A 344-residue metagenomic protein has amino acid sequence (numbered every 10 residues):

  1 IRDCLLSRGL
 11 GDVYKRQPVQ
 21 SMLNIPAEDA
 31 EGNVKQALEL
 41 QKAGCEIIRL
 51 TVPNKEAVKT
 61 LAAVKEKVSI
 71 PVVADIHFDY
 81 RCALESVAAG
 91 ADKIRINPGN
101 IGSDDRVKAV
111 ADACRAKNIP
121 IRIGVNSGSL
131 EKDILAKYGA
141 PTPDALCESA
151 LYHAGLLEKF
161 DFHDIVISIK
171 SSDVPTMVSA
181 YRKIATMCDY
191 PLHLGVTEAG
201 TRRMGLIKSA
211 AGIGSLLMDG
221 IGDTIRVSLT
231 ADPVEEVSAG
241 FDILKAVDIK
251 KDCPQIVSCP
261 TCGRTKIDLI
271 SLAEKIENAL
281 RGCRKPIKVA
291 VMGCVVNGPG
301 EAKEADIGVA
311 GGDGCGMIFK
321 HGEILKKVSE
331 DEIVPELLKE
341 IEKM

Functional and structural regions predicted by a protein language model:
I1-L10, Y14: Single conserved hydrophobic/aromatic residue that forms the stacking wall/gate of nucleotide- or nucleobase-binding
R16-G32, T51, I70-F78, I134-C147 (+1 more regions): Active-site mouth loops of central-metabolism enzymes
V19, D75, I123, I167 (+5 more regions): Conserved, mostly hydrophobic/aromatic
N24, A30, Q41-V64, R95-S103 (+1 more regions): Glycine-rich, proline-tolerant flexible connector loops at the mouths of alpha/beta enzymes
K55-I76, A109-I121, K183-Y190, I276-N278: Alpha-helix-loop-beta-strand connector modules within alpha/beta enzyme cores
R81-R122: Hydrophobic or amphipathic alpha-helical targeting/insertion segments
G90-D104, V196, D219-P233, G311-I324: Glycine-rich phosphate-binding active-site loops on the catalytic face of alpha/beta enzymes
V125-N126, I134-R281: Catalytic alpha/beta core domains of metabolic enzymes, predominantly
